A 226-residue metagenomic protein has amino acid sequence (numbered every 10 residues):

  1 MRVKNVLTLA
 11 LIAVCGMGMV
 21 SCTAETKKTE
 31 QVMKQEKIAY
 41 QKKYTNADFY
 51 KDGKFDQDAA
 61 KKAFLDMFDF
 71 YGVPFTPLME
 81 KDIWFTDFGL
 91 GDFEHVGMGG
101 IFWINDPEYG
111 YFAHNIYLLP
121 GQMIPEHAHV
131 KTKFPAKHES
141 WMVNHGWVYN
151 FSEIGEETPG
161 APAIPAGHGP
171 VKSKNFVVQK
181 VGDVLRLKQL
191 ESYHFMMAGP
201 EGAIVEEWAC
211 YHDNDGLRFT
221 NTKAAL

Functional and structural regions predicted by a protein language model:
M1-L9: Bacterial N-terminal signal peptides that target proteins for export
G18-S21: C-terminal motif of bacterial Sec signal peptides marking the signal peptidase cleavage site
T26-F112, A166-G169, A225: A short, N-terminal "cap"/entry segment at the start of jelly-roll beta-barrel domains of the cupin/DSBH fold
V32-K34, G155-K174, Y193-L226: Double-stranded beta-helix
I101-A113, I124-E139, S192: A short beta-loop-beta micro-motif enriched in histidine and acidic residues
L119-P120, A136-T158: Glycine- and acidic-residue-biased ligand/ion/polar-headgroup-sensing regions
P125-H127, K133, N150-F151, R186-L187 (+2 more regions): Short beta-strand His + acidic residue motifs that chelate non-heme Fe in jelly-roll/DSBH and cupin folds
